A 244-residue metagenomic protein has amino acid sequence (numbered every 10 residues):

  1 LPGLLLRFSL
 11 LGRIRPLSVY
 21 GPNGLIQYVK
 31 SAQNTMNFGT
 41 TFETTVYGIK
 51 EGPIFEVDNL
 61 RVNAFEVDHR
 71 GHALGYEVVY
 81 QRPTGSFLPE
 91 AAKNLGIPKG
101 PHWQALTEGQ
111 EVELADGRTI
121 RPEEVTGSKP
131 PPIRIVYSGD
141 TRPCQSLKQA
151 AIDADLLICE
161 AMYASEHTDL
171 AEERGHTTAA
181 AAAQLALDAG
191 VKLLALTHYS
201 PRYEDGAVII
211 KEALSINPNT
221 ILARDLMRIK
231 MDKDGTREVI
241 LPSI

Functional and structural regions predicted by a protein language model:
L1-L11: Di-metal (Zn2+ and/or Mg2+/Mn2+) metal-binding site signature of metallo-dependent hydrolases with the MBL/beta-CASP
L11-G48: Active-site neighborhood of divalent metal-dependent phosphoester bond hydrolases
R15, T40-T45, V57-D58, P132 (+1 more regions): A short helix-to-beta-strand connector/capping loop
L17-P22, G190-R202: Divalent metal-dependent hydrolysis catalytic cores, especially in the metallo-beta-lactamase
Y20, T45-K50, N63-F65, I221-A223: General small-molecule cofactor/ligand-binding pocket signal
K50-L196, D205-K211, S215-I216, K233-I244: Metal-dependent phosphodiesterase/nuclease catalytic metal-binding core
M162, Y199, D225: Short, ordered loop/turn segments at secondary-structure junctions
P218-R228: Conserved phosphate-binding/catalytic loops in two-lobed NTP-binding clefts
